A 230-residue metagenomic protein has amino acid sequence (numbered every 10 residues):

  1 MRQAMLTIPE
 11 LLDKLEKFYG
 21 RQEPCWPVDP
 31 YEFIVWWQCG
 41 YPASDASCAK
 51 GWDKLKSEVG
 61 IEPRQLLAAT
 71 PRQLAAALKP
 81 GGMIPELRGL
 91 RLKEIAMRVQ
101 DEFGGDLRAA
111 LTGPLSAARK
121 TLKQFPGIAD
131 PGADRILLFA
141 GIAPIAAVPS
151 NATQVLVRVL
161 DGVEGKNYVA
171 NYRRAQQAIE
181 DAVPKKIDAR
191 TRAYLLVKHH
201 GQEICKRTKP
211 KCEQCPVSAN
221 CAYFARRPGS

Functional and structural regions predicted by a protein language model:
M1-Q3: Short, Lys/Arg-enriched N-terminal segments with co-localized hydrophobic residues within the first ~10-30 amino acids
L6-G229: Catalytic cores of DNA base-excision repair glycosylases
